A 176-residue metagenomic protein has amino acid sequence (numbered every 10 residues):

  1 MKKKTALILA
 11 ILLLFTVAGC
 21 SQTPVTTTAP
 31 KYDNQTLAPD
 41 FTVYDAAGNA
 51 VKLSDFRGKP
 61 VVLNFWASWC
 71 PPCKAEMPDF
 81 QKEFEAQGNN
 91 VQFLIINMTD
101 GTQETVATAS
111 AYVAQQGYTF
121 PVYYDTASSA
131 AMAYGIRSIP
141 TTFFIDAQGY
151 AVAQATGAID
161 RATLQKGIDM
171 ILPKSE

Functional and structural regions predicted by a protein language model:
M1-T5: Positively charged n-region of N-terminal signal peptides that target proteins for export
F15-G19: C-terminal motif of bacterial Sec signal peptides marking the signal peptidase cleavage site
S21-L53: N-terminal "domain-start" segment that seeds a small globular fold
K59-V61, W66-W69, S138: Short pre-active-site segment immediately N-terminal to redox-active cysteine/selenocysteine motifs in thiol-based
F65-K82: Conserved redox-active cysteine motifs that mediate thiol-disulfide chemistry, especially di-cysteine Cys-X(1-2)-Cys
V91-E104, T119-A127: Thiol-based oxidoreductase modules, predominantly thioredoxin-like and allied folds used for disulfide exchange
S110-I145: Short, internal strand/loop/helix patches that form the active-site neighborhood or redox-interaction surface
F144-E176: Thiol-/selenol-based redox modules, centered on thioredoxin-like and closely related oxidoreductase domains
